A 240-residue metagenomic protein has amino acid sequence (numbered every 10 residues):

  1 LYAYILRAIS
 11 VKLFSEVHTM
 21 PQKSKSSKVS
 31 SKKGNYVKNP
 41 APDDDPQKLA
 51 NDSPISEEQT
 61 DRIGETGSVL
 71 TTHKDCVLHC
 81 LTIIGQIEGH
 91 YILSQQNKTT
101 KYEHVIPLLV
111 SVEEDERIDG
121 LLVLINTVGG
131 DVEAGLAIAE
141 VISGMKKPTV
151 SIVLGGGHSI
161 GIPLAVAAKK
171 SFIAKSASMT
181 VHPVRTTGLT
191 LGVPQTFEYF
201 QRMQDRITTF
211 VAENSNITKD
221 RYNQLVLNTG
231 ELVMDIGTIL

Functional and structural regions predicted by a protein language model:
A3-I162, A167-L240: N-terminal organellar transit peptides
